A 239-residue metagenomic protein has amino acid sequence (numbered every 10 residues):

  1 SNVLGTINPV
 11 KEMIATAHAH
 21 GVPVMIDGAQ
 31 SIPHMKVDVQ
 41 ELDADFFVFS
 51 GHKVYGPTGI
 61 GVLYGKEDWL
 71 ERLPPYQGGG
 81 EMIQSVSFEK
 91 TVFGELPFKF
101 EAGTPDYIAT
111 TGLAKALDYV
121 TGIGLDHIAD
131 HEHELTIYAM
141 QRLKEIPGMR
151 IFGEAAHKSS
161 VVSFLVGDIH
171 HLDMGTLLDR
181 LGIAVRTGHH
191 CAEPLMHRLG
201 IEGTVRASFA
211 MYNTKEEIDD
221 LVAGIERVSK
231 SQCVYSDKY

Functional and structural regions predicted by a protein language model:
S1-Y239: Pyridoxal 5′-phosphate
